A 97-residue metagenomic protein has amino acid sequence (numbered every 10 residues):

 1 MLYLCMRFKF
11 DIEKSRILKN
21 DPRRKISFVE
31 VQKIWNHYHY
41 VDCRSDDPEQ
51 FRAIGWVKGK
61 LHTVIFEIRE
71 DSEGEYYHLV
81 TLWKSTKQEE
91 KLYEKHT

Functional and structural regions predicted by a protein language model:
M1-T97: Ribonuclease/tRNase effector modules and their secretory precursors
